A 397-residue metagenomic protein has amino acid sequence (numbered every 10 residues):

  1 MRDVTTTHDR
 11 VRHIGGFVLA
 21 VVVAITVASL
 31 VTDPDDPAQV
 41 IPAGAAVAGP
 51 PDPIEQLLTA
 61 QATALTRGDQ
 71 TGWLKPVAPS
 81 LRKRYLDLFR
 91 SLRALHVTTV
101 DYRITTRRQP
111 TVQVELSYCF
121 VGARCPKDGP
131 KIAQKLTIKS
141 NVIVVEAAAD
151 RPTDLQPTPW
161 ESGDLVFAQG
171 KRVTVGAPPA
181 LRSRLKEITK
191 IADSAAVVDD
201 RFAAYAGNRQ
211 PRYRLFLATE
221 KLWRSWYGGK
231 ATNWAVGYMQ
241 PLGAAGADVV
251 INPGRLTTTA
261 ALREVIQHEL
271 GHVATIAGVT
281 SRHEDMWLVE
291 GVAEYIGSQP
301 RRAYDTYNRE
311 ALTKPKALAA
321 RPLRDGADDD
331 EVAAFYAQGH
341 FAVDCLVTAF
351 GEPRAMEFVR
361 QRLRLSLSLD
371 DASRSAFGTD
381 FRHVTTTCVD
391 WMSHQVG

Functional and structural regions predicted by a protein language model:
R2-R12, P37-Q39, C125-L165: Short beta-strand edge/turn micro-motifs at domain boundaries
G16-R67: Short, low-complexity N-terminal intrinsically disordered segments enriched in polar/charged residues
A46, Q56, A62-T63, R67-Q109: Short solvent-exposed beta->alpha transition segments
R107-F120: A short hydrophobic beta-strand element
V121-P126, T137, A180-T232, R263 (+3 more regions): Zn2+-dependent metallopeptidase catalytic core
M239-L312: Zinc-dependent metallopeptidase catalytic helix centered on the HExxH motif and its immediate flanking segment
V279-A327, S375-Q395: Post-HExxH zinc-binding segment in Zn-dependent metallohydrolases
R324-G397: Pan-zinc metallopeptidase signature
